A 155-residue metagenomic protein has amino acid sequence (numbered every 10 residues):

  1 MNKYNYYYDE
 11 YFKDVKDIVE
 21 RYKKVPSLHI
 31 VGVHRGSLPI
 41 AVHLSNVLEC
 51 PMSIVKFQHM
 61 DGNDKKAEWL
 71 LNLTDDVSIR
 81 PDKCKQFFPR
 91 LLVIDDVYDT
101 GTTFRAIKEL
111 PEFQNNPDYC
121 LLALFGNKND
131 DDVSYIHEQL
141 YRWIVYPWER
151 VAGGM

Functional and structural regions predicted by a protein language model:
M1-M155: PRPP-associated nucleotide enzymes
